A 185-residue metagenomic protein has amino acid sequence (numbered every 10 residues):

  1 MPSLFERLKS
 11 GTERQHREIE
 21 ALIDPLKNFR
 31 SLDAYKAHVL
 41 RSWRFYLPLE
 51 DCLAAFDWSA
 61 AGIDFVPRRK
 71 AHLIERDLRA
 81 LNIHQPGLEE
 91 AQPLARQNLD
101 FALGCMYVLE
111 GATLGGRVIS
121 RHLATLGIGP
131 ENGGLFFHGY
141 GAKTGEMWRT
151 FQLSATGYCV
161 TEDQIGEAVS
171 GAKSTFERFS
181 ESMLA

Functional and structural regions predicted by a protein language model:
M1-A185: Metal- and O2-centered redox machinery and metal/ROS homeostasis
